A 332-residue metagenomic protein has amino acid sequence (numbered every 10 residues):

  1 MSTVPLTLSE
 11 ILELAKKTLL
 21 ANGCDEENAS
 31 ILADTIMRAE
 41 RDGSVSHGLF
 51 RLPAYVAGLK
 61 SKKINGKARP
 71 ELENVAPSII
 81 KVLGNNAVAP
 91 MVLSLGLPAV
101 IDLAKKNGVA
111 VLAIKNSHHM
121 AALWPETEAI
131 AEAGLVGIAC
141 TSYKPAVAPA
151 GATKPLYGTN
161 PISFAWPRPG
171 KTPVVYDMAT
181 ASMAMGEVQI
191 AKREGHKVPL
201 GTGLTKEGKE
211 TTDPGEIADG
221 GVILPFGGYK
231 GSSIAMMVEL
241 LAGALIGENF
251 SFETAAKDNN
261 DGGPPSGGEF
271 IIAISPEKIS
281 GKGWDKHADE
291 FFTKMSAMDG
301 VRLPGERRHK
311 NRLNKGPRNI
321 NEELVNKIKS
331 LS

Functional and structural regions predicted by a protein language model:
S2, L6, I11, A21 (+2 more regions): Catalytic-core signal marking the mid-to-C-terminal active-site face
V4-L8, C24-F50, I64-V75, G263-S266 (+1 more regions): N-terminal glycine-rich anion-binding loops that anchor highly charged ligand groups
G48-I101: Active-site cofactor/substrate anionic-group-binding motifs, chiefly glycine- and Lys/Arg-rich phosphate-binding loops
E73-I79, L95-A110, G203-G220: Residues forming anionic-ligand binding surfaces in small-molecule and nucleic-acid pockets of primarily soluble enzymes
I79-P169: A generic, well-ordered mixed alpha/beta core segment in the N-terminal half of proteins
V147-G215: Phosphate/diphosphate-binding glycine-rich loops and adjacent basic-rich segments that engage nucleotide
R193-F252, K257: Secondary-shell segments that build the walls of catalytic and ion/ligand-binding clefts
